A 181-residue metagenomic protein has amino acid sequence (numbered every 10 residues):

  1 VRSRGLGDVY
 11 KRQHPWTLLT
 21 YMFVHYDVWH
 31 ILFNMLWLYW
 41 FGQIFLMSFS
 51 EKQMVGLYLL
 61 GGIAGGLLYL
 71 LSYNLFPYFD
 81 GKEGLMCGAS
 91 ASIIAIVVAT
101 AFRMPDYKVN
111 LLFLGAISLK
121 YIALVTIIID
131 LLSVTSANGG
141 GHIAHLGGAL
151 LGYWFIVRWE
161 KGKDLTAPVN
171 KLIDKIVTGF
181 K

Functional and structural regions predicted by a protein language model:
V1-Y10: Single conserved hydrophobic/aromatic residue that forms the stacking wall/gate of nucleotide- or nucleobase-binding
R12-L18, G115-V134: Aromatic-enriched alpha-helical transmembrane segments of multi-pass intramembrane proteins
H14-P15, E51-V55, Y107-K108: Membrane-helix interface segments
T20-T100, N138-G147: Transmembrane helix-loop-helix
F23-W29, V109-K120: Short, amphipathic, aromatic/basic-enriched membrane-interface segments that mark the entry/exit of transmembrane
M47, F102-G115, E160-T166: Alpha-helical transmembrane bundle and helix-membrane interface signal in multi-pass integral membrane proteins
D130-K181: C-terminal transmembrane module of polytopic alpha-helical membrane proteins
